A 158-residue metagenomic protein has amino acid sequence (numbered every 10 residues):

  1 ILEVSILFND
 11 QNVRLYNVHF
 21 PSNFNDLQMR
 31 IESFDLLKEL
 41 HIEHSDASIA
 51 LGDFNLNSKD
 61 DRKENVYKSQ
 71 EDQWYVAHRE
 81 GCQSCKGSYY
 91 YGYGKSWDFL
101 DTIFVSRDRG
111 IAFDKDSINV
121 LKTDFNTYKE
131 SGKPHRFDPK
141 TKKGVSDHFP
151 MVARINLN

Functional and structural regions predicted by a protein language model:
I1-N12, F20: Structured beta-strand-rich core segments of catalytic domains in phosphoester-bond hydrolases
N12, N23, I111-A112: Residue-level signal for secondary-structure boundary sites
L15: Conserved catalytic cores of phosphodiester-cleaving nucleases, focusing on short active-site segments
H19-P21, F54-N57: Catalytic metal-binding/acid-base residues of hydrolase active sites
S22-N23, N158: Short coil/turn motifs at secondary-structure junctions
F24-E32, G94-K95, K143: Soluble non-cytosolic domains of exported or imported proteins
D26-D46: A long, amphipathic alpha-helix that forms part of the scaffold/cap immediately adjacent to metal-dependent active
I42-I49, L56-N158: Metal-dependent phosphoester-hydrolase catalytic domains
